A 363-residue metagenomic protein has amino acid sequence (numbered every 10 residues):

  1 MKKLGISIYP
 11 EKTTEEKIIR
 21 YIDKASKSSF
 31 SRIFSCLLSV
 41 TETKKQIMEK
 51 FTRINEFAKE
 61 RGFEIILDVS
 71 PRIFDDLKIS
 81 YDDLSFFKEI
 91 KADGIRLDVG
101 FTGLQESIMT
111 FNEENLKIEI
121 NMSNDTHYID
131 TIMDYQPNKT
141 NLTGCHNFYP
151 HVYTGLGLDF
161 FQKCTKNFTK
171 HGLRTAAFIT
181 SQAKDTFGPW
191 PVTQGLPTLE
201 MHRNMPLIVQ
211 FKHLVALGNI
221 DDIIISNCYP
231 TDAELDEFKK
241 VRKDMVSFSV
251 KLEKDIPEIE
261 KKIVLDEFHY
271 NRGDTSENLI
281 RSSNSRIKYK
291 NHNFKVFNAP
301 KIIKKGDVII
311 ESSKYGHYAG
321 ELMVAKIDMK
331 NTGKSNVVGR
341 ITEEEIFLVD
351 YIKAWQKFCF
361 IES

Functional and structural regions predicted by a protein language model:
M1-I19, D68-I79, T193-M205: Active-site mouth loops of central-metabolism enzymes
K2-P10, I33-S35, F63-P71, D93-L97 (+4 more regions): Hydrophobic faces of well-ordered beta-strands that scaffold small-molecule active sites in alpha/beta enzyme cores
T13-S26, D76-F86, I129-D130, P206-H213: Short, acidic/polar
K17-S39, E89-G94: Catalytic domains of carbohydrate-active enzymes, especially glycoside hydrolases
S31-I54: Glycine-rich, proline-tolerant flexible connector loops at the mouths of alpha/beta enzymes
M48-D93, L104-S107: N-terminal active-site wall of soluble small-molecule enzyme domains
S123-I256, I263: Catalytic alpha/beta core domains of metabolic enzymes, predominantly
E253-S363: C-terminal functional modules
